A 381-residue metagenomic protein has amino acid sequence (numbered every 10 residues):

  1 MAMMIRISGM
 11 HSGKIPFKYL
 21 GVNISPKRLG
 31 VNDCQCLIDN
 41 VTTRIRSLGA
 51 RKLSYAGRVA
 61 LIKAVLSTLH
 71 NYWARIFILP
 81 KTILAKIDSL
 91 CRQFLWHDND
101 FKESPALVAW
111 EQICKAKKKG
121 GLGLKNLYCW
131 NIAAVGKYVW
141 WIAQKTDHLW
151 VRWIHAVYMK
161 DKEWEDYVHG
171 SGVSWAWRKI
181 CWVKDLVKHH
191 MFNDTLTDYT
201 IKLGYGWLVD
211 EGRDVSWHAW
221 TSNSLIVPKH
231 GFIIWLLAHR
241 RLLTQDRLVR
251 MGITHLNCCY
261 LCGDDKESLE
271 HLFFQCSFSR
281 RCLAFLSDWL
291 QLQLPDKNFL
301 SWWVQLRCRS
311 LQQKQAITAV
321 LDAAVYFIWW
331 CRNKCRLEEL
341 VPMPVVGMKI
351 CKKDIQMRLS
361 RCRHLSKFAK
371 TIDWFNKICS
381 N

Functional and structural regions predicted by a protein language model:
M1-N381: A helix-boundary/hinge signal
